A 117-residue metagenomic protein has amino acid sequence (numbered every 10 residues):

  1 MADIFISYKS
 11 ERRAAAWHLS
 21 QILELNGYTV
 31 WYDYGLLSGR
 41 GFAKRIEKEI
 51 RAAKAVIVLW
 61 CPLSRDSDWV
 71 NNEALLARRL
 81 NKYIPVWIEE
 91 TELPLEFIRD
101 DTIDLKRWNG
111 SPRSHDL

Functional and structural regions predicted by a protein language model:
M1-V58, L63, R78-K82, E89-T91: Conserved N-terminal substructure of TIR/SEFIR domains
W17-S20, W69-N72, F97-R99: Short amphipathic alpha-helical segments
R45-K48, E73-A74, D100-D101: Short low-complexity, flexible loop/linker segments enriched in glycine and/or proline with clustered acidic
D66: Glycine-rich, Arg-bearing micro-motifs that act as flexible, cationic patches
W69-I84: A short, gly/pro- and small-residue-rich
Y83-P85, T102-D104: Conserved beta-strand scaffold positions in the cores of enzyme catalytic domains, especially in NTP/NDP-utilizing
T91-T102: Glycine-rich, charge-decorated loop segments at or immediately adjacent to ligand/cofactor-binding or catalytic sites
W108-L117: C-terminal helix of von Willebrand factor
